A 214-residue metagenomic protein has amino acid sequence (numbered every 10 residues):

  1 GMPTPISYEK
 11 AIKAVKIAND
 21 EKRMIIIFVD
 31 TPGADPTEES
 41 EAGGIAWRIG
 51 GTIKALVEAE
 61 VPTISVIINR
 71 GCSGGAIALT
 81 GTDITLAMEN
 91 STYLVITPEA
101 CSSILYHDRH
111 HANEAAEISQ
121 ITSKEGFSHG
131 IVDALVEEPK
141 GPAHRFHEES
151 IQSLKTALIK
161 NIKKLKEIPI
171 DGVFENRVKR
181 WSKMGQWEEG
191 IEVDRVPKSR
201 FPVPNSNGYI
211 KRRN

Functional and structural regions predicted by a protein language model:
G1-E9: Long, structured protein-protein interaction/assembly regions in large complexes
Y8-P36: A structural preference for short, pocket-lining loop segments at secondary-structure junctions
K13, R23, R70, R177-R180: Basic side chains
V29-I159, K163, E167: Conserved catalytic cores of soluble enzyme domains, especially glycine-rich substrate-binding beta-alpha loops
L154, K160-N214: C-terminal alpha-helix plus adjacent terminal tail
